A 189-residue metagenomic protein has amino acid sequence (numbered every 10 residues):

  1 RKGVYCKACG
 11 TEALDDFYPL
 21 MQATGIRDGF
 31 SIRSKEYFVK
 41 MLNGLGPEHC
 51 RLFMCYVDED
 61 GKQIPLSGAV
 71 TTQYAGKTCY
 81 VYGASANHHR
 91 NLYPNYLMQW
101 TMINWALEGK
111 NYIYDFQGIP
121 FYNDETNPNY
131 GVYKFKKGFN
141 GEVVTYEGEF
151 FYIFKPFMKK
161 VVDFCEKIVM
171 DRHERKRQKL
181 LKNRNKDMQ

Functional and structural regions predicted by a protein language model:
R1-K2, E48, G109, F139-E142: Structured helix-beta-strand junction loops
R1-N91, M188: A conserved beta-strand-loop-helix scaffold within acyl/acetyltransferase catalytic domains
G3, E59-T71, H89-N91, A106-G109 (+2 more regions): A short, terminal or domain-edge coil/loop segment
C6-D15, G46-R51, N95-Q99, G109-F116 (+3 more regions): Noncatalytic linker/hinge segments flanking ATPase motor cores
L14, R33-E36, K40-G44, V57 (+6 more regions): A sequence-level detector of short, solvent-exposed, charge-rich linear segments
L20-T24, Y37, K62, A84 (+5 more regions): Generic, low-specificity signal for short hydrophobic/alpha-helical stretches with a mild N-terminal bias, encompassing
Q73-N140: Acyl-donor binding region in acyl/amide transferases
I113-Q189: Active-site/acyl-donor-binding loops of N-acyltransferases
